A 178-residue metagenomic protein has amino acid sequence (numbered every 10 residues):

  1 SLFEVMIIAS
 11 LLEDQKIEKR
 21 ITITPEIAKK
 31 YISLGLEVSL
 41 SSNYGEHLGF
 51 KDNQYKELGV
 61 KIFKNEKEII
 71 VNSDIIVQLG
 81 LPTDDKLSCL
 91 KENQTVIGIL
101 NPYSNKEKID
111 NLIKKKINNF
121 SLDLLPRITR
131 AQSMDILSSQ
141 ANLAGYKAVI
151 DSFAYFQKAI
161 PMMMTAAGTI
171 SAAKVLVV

Functional and structural regions predicted by a protein language model:
S1-V5: Short, Lys/Arg-enriched N-terminal segments with co-localized hydrophobic residues within the first ~10-30 amino acids
M6-N111, K115: An N-terminal-biased, well-structured beta-alpha scaffold segment characteristic of Rossmann-like dinucleotide-binding
I7-A9, D85-K174: Glycine/serine-rich phosphate-binding loop and adjoining beta1-alpha1 elements at the start of nucleotide-handling
L11, V177-V178: Conserved N-terminal Rossmann-fold NAD(P)-binding element of oxidoreductases
